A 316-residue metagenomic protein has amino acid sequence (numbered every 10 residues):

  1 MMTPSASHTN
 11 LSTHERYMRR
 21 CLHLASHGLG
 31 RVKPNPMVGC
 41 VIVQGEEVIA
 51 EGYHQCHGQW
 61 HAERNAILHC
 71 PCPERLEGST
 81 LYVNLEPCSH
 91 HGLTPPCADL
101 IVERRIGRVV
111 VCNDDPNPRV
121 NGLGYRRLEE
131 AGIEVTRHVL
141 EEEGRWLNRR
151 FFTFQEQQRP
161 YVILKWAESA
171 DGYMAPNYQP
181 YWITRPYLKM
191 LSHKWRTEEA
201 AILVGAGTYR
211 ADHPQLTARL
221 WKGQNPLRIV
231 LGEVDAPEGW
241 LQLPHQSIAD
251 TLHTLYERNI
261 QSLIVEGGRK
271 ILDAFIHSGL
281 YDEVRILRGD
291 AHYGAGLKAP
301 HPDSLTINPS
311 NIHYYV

Functional and structural regions predicted by a protein language model:
M2-P36, C70-R75, L93, P160-V316: Enzymes that bind and transform nitrogen-containing heteroaromatic metabolites
R31-V32, Y125, V139-A167: Proteins enriched for Cys/Gly/acidic motifs involved in redox and nucleic-acid/cofactor modification
V32-E46: N-terminal glycine-rich anion-binding loops that anchor highly charged ligand groups
I42-E143, L227, V234, A274-I276: Zn2+-dependent cytidine deaminase-like catalytic core
N113, N148, Y178: Short, flexible helix/strand-to-coil boundary loops that buttress conserved ligand/catalytic motifs in alpha/beta
N117, N121, R137-L140, Q155-R159 (+2 more regions): Short capping loops/turns at secondary-structure boundaries
R126-E130, T153-Q155, R219-K222, H301-D303: Short, hinge-like loop/turn segments at secondary-structure boundaries
